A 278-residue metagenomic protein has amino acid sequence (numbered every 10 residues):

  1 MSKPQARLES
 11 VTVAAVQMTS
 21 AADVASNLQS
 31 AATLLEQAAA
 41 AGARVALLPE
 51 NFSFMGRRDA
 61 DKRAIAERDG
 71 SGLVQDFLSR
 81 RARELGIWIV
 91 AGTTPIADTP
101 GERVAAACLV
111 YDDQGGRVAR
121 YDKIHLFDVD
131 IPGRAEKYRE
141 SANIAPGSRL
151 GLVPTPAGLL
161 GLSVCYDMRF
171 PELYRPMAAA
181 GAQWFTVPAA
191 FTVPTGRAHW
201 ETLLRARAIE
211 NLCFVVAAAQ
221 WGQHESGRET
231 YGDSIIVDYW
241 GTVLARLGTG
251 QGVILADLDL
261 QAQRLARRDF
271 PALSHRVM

Functional and structural regions predicted by a protein language model:
M1-V45: N-terminal glycine-/serine-/threonine-rich phosphate-binding loop
P4-V13, L152-G161, W184: Beta-strand-turn-beta hairpins that frame and shape the catalytic cleft of phosphate-ester-processing enzymes
Q17-T19, P49, D122, A219: Residue-level recognition of beta-strand->loop/alpha-helix junctions
V24, T33-Q114, V118-D122, F191-R207 (+1 more regions): Cys-nucleophile CN-hydrolase/nitrilase-fold catalytic domain and related Cys-dependent amidase chemistry that acts on
G70-V90, L159, C165-I254: CN hydrolase (nitrilase-like) catalytic-core segments centered on the catalytic cysteine and neighboring Lys/Glu
A91-T93, A106-V110, G151-V153, S234-I236 (+1 more regions): Short beta-strand scaffold segments in enzyme catalytic cores
T99-A180, V193-T202, D269-A272: Active-site catalytic loop in hydrolytic enzyme cores
Q261-M278: A short C-terminal boundary segment appended to hydrolase-like catalytic domains
